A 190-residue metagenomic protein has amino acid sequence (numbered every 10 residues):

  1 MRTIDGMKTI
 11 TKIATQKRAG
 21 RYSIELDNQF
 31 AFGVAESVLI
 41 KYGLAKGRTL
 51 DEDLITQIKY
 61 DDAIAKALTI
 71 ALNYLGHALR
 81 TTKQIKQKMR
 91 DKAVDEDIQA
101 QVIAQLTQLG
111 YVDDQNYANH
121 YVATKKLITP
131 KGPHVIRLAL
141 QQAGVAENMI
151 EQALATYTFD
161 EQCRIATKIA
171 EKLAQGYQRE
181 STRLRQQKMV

Functional and structural regions predicted by a protein language model:
R2-V190: An alpha-helical, amphipathic repeat domain used for nucleic-acid recognition, typified by the mTERF helical solenoid
